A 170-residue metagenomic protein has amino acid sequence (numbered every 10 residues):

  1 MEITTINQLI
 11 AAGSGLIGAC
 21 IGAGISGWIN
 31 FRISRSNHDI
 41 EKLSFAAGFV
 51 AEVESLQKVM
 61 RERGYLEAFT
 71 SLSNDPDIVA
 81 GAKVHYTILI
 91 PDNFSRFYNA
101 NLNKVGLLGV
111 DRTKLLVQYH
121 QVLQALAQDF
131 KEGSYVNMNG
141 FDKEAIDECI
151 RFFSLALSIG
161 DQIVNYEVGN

Functional and structural regions predicted by a protein language model:
M1-S36: Membrane-embedded hydrophobic alpha-helical segments
R32-E54: Juxtamembrane membrane-water interface segments immediately C-terminal to a transmembrane helix
A47-N170: Interfacial alpha-helical end/capping and short helix-turn segments at domain and membrane boundaries
